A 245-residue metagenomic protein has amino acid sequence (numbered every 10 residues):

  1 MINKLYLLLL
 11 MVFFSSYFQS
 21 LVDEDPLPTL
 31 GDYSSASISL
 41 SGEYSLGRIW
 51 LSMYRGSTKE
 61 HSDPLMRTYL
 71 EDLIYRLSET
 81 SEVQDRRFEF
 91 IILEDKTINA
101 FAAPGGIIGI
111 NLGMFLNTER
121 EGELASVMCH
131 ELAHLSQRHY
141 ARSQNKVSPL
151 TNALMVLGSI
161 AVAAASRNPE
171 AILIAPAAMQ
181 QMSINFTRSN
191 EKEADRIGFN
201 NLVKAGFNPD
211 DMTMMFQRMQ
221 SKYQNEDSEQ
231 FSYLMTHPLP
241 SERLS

Functional and structural regions predicted by a protein language model:
I2-L10, N152, Q180: Sec-dependent signal peptide recognition, specifically the positively charged N-region followed immediately by
L10-F18: Hydrophobic h-region of N-terminal signal peptides that target proteins for export in Gram-negative bacteria
L21-A163, Q180-S183, I197-M235: Peri-catalytic and regulatory segments of divalent metal-dependent proteins
A164-A171: Short hydrophobic alpha-helical membrane-entry/anchor segments
I174: Active-site-adjacent helix/loop patches that line small-molecule binding or acyl-intermediate pockets
Y233-S245: Cytosolic-facing loops and C-terminal tails of multi-pass membrane proteins
